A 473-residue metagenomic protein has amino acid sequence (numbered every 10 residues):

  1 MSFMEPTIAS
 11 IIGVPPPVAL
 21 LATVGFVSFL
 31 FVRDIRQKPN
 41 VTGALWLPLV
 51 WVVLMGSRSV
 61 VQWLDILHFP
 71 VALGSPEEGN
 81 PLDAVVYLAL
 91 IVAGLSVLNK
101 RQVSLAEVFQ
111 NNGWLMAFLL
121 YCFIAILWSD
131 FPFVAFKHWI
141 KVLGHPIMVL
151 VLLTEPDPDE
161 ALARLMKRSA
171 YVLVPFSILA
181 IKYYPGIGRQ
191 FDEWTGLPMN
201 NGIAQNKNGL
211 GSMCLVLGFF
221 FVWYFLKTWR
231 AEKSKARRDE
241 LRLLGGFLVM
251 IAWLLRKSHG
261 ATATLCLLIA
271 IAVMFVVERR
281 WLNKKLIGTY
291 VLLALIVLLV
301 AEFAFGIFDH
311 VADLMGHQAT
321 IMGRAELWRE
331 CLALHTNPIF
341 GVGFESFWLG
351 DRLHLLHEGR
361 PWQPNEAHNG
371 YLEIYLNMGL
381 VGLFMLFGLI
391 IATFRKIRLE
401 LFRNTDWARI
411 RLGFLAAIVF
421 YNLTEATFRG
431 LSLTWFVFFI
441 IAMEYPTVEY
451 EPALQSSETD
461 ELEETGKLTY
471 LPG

Functional and structural regions predicted by a protein language model:
M1-E5, I12, I91-G94, M116-L127 (+6 more regions): Alpha-helical transmembrane segments of multi-pass inner-membrane proteins
A22-V27, A44, P48, L267-A272 (+3 more regions): Transmembrane alpha-helices of multi-pass inner-membrane enzymes
N40-P48, L105-L120, D130-F133, L152-L179: Interfacial loop-to-transmembrane-helix boundary motif in multi-pass membrane proteins
L49, L241-V249, N365, N369 (+3 more regions): Loop-to-helix entry and N-terminal half of a specific, functionally important transmembrane alpha helix in multi-pass
G56-Y121: Hydrophobic alpha-helical transmembrane segments in multi-pass integral membrane proteins
I181-G188, L255-S258, M274-A319, R329-T336 (+2 more regions): A membrane-periplasm/extracellular boundary helix in multi-pass inner-membrane enzymes that assemble envelope glycans
T228, K285, M378-V419: Hydrophobic transmembrane alpha-helices and their immediate junctions
D309-R329, A333-M378, I397-R403: Long extracytoplasmic/lumenal interhelical loops at the membrane interface of multi-pass membrane proteins
